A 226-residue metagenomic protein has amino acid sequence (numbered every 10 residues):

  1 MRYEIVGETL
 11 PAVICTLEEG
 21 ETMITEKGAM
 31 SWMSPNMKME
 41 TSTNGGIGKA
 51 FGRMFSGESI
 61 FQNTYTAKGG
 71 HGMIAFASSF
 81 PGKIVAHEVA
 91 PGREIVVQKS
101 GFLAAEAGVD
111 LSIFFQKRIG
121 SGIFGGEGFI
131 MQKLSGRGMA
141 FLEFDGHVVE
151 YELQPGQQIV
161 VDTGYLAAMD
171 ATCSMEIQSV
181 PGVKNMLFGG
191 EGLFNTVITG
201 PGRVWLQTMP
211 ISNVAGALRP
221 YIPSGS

Functional and structural regions predicted by a protein language model:
M1-S226: Composition-driven recognition of glycine/serine/threonine/acidic- and proline-rich low-complexity segments and repeats
